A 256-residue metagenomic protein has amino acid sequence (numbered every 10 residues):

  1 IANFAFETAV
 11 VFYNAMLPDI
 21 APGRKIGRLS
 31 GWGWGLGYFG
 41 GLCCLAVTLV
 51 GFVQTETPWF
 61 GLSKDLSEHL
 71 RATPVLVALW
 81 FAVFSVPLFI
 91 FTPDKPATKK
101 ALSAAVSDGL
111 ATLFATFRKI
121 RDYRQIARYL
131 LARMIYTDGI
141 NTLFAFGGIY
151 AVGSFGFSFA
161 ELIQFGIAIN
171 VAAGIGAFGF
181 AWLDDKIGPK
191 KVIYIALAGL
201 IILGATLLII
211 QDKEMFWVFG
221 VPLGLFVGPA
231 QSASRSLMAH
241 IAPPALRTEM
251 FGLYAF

Functional and structural regions predicted by a protein language model:
I1, L208-G220: Helix-loop junctions at membrane interfaces in 12-TM secondary transporters
T8-A21, P229-P243: Intracellular juxtamembrane helix-capping segments at the cytosolic ends of symmetry-related transmembrane helices
G23-G33, F159-A160, P244-Y254: Loop-to-transmembrane helix entry/capping segments in MFS-fold secondary transporters and related SLC/MFSD carriers
S30-F52, A255-F256: Glycine-rich segments within core transmembrane alpha-helices of 12-TM secondary carriers
P93-L131: Juxtamembrane intracellular "pre-TM" segments in multi-pass secondary transporters
A145-L162: Short amphipathic helix-loop junctions that connect adjacent transmembrane helices in Major Facilitator Superfamily/SLC
I175-P189: Helix-to-loop junctions at the C-terminal end of transmembrane segments in multipass secondary transporters
K191-T206: Structural signature of the two symmetry-related core transmembrane helices
